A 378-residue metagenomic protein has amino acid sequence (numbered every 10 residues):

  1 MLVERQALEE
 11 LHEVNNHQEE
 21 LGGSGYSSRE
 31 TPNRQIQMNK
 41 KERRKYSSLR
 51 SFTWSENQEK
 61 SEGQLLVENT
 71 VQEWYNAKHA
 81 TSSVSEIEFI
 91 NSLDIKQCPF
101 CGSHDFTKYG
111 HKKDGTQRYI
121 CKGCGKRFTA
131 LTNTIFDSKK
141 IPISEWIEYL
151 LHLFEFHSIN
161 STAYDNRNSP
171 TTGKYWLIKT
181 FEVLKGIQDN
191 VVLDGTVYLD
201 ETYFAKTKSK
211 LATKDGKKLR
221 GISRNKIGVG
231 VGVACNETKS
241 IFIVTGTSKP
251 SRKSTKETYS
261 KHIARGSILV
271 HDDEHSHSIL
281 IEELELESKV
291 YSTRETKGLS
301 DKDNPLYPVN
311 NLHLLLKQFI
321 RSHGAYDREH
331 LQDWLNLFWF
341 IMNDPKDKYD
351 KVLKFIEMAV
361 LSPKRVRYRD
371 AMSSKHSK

Functional and structural regions predicted by a protein language model:
L2-K378: Residue-level recognition of single "structural anchor" positions that define or cap local secondary structure
